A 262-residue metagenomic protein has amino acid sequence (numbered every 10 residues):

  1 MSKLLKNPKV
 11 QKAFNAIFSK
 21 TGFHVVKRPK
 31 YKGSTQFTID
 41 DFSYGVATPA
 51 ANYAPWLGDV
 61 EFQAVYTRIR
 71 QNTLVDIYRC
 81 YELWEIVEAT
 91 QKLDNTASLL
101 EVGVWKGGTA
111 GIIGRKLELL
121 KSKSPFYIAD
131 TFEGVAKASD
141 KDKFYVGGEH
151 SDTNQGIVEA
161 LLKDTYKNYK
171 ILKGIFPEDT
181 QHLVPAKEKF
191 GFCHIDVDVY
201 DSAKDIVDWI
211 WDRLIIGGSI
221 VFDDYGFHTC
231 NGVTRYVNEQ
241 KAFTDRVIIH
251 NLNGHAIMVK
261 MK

Functional and structural regions predicted by a protein language model:
M1-Y66: Membrane-proximal basic amphipathic "stem/tether" segments
F42, V46-I77, E88, L93-K262: S-adenosylmethionine/decaboxylated-SAM
Y78-E82: N-terminal pre-P-loop "Q-motif" helix
